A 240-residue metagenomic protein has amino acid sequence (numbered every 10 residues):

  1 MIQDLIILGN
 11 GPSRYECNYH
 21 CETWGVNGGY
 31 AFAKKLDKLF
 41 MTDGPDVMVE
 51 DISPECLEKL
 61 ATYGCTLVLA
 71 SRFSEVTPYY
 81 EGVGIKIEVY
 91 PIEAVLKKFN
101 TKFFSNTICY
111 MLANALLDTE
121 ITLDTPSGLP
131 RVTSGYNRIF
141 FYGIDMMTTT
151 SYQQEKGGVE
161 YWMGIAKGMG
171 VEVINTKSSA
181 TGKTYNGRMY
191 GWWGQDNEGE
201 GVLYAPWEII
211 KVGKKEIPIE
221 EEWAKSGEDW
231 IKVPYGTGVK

Functional and structural regions predicted by a protein language model:
M1-K240: Metal-ion/cofactor- or nucleotide/acyl-coenzyme-handling active-site neighborhoods
